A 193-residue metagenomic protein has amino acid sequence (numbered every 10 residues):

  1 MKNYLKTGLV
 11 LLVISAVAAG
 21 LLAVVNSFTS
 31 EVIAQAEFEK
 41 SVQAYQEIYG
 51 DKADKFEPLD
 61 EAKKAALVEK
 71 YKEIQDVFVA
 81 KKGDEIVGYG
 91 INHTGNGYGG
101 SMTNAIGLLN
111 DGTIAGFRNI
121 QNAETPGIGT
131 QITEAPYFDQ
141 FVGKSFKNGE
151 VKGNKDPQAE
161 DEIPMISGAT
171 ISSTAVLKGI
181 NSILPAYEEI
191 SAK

Functional and structural regions predicted by a protein language model:
K2-K193: Flexible, solvent-exposed loop/hinge segments and secondary-structure transition points
